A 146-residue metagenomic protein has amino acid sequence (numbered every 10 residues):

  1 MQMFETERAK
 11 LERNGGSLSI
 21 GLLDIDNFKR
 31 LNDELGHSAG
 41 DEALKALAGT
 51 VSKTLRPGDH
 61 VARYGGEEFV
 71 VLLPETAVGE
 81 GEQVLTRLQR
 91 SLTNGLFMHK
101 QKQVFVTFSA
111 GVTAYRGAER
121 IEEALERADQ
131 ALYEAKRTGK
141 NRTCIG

Functional and structural regions predicted by a protein language model:
M1-S17, N27-E75, G79, Q83 (+1 more regions): Cytosolic catalytic cores of cyclic-nucleotide second-messenger enzymes
K10, K53-G58, R90-K102, L132-E134: Short catalytic/binding micro-motifs of nucleotide second-messenger systems
S19, S109: Cell-envelope/extracellular polymer assembly enzymes that use nucleotide-activated donors
I20, K100-Q101, T143-G146: Short, hydrophobic secondary-structure boundary micro-motifs
G21-D24, G66, A128: Conserved metal-coordinating catalytic motifs of nucleotidyl cyclase and c-di-GMP turnover enzymes
R63, G81, L92-F108: Catalytic core regions of nucleotide second-messenger enzymes
V78, E82, T86, A114-I145: Catalytic-core segments of nucleotide cyclases and related cyclic-nucleotide turnover enzymes
